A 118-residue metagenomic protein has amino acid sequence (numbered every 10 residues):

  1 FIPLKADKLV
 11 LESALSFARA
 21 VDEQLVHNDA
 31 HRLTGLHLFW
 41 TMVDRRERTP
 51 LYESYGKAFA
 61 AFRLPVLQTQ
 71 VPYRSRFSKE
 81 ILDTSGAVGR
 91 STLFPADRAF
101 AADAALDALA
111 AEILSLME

Functional and structural regions predicted by a protein language model:
F1-T69: Conserved catalytic-core segment of NTP-binding enzymes
K79-L109: C-terminal boundary of histidine-terminating zinc-finger modules
A110-E118: Short, hydrophobic alpha-helical segments
